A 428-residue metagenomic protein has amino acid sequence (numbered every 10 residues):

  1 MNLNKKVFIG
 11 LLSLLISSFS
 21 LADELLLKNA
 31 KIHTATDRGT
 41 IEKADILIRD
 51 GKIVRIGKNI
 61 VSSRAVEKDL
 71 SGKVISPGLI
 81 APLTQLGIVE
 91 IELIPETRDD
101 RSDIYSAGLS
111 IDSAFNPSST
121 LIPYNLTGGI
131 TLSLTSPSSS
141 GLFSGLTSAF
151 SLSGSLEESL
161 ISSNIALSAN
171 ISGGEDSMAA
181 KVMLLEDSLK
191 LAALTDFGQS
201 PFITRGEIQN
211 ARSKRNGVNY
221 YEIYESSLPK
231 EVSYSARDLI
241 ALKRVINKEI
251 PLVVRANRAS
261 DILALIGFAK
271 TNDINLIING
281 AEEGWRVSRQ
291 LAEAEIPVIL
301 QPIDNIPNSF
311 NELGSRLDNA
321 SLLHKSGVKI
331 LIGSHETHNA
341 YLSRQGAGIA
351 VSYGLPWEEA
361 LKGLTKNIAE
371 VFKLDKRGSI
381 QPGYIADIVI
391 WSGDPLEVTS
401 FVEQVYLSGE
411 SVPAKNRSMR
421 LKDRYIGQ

Functional and structural regions predicted by a protein language model:
L15-S18: N-terminal signal peptide c-region/cleavage motif recognized by signal peptidases
L25-L27, S62-D112, T127: Replace "His-x-His-based motif
A30-T34, I41-A44, P382-Y425: C-terminal cap of metal-dependent C-N hydrolases
I32, T36-S76: Histidine-rich, glycine-flanked metal-binding segment
I91-E92, E96-G108, P251, A292 (+3 more regions): His/Asp/Glu-enriched, well-ordered alpha-helical/loop segment that forms or immediately abuts the divalent-metal
E92-F115, L156, A211-Y224, L228-V232 (+1 more regions): Active-site gating loops and adjacent loop-to-helix segments of metal-dependent hydrolytic enzymes
T127-L276: Polyanionic/metal-chelating signatures
A269-N275, E293-I299, G327-K329: Glycine-enriched alpha-helix->loop->beta-strand junction motifs that scaffold or abut catalytic
